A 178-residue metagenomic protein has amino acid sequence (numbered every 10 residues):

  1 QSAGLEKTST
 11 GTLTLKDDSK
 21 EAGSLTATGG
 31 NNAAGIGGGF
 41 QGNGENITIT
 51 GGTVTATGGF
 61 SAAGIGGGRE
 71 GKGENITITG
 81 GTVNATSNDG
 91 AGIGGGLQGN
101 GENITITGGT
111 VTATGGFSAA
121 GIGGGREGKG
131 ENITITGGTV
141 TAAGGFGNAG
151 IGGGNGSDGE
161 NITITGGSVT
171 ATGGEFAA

Functional and structural regions predicted by a protein language model:
Q1-A178: A composition-driven surface/loop motif
